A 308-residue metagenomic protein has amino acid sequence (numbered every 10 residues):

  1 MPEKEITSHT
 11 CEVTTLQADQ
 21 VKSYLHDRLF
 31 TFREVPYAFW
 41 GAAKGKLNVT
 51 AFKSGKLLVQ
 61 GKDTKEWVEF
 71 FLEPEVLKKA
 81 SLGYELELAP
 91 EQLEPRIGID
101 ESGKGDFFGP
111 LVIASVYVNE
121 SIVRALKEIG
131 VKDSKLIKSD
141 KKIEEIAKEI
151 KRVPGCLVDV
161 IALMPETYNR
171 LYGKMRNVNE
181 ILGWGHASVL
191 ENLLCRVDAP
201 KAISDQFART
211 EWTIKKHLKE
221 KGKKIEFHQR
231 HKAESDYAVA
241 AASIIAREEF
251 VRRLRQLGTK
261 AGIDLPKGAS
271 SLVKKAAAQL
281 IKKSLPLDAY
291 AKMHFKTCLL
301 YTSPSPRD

Functional and structural regions predicted by a protein language model:
M1-S303: RNase H-like, Mg2+-dependent phosphodiesterase core, and more generally RNA phosphate-backbone-engaging helix-loop
P304-D308: A short, hydrophobic C-terminal helix/tail in secreted or cell-surface proteins
